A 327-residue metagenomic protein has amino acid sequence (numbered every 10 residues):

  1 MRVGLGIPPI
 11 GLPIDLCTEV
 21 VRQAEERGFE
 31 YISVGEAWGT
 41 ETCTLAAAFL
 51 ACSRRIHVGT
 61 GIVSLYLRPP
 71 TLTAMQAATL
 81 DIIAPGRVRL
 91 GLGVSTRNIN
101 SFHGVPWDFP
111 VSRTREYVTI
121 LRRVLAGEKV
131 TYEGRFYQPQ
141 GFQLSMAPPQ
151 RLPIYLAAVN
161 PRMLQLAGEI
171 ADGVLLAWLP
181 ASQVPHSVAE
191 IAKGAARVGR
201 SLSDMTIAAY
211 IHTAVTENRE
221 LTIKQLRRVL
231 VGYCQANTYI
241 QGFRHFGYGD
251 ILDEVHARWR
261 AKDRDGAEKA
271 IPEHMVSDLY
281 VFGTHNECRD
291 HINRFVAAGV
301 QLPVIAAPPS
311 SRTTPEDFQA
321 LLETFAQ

Functional and structural regions predicted by a protein language model:
M1-Q327: Active-site-adjacent structural elements that line small-molecule/cofactor binding pockets in enzymes
